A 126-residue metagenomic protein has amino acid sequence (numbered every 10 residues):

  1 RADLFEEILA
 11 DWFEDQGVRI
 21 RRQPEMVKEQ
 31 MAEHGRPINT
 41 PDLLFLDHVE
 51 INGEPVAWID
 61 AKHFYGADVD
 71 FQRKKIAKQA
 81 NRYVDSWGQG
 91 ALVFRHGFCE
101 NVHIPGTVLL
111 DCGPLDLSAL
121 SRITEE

Functional and structural regions predicted by a protein language model:
R1-F5: Interdomain/boundary linker segments immediately adjacent to catalytic/signaling cores
L9, F13, P41-A67: Conserved catalytic cores of phosphodiester-cleaving nucleases, focusing on short active-site segments
A10-R36: A short acidic/basic microdomain associated with nuclease active sites
Q23-P24, L46, A61-K62, V93-H96 (+1 more regions): Short His-Asn-centered micro-motif
V27-E29, E50, F64-G66, G97-C99 (+1 more regions): Short, solvent-exposed loop/turn segments at secondary-structure junctions
P37, I51-G53, V84-S86: A structural signal for short secondary-structure junctions
V56-A57, A61-P105: Catalytic cores of nucleic-acid endonucleases
H96-E126: Domain-level recognition of nuclease-like catalytic cores that cleave nucleotide substrates
